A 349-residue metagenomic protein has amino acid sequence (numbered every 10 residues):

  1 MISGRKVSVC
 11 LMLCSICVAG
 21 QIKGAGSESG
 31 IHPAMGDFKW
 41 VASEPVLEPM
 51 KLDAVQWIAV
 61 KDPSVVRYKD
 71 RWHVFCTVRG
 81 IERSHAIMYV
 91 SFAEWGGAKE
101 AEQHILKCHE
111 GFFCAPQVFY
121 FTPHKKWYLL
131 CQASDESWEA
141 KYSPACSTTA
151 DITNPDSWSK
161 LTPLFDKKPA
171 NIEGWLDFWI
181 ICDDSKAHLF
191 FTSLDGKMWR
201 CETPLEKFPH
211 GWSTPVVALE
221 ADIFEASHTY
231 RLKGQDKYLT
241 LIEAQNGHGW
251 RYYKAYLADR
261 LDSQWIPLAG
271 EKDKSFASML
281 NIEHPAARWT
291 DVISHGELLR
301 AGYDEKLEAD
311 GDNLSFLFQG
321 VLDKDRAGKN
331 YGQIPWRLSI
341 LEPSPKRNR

Functional and structural regions predicted by a protein language model:
M1-G4: N-terminal secretory signal peptides that target proteins for export/translocation
K6-V7, D62: Hydrophobic alpha-helical segments, especially transmembrane helices and their immediate juxtamembrane helical caps
S8-A19: Bacterial N-terminal signal peptides
I22-A226, R231-W289, A301-R349: Beta-rich carbohydrate-recognition and catalytic domains
S294: Catalytic "initiation/cleavage/transfer" segments centered on a nucleophilic residue and adjacent nucleic-acid-engaging
